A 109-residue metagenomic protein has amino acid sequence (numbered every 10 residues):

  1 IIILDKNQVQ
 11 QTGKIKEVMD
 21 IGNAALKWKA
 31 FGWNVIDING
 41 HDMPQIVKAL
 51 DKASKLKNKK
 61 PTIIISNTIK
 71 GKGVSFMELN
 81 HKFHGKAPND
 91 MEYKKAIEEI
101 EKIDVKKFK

Functional and structural regions predicted by a protein language model:
I1-K109: Glycine-rich ThDP/TPP pyrophosphate-binding loop and its adjacent helix/strand module within ThDP-dependent enzymes
